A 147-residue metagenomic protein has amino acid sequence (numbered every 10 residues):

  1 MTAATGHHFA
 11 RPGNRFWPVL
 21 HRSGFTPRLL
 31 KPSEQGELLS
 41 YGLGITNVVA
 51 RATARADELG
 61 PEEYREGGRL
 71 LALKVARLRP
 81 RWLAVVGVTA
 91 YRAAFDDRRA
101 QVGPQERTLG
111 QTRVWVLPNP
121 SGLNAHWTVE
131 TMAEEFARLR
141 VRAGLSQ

Functional and structural regions predicted by a protein language model:
M1-A3, A54-R55, Y91-A94, L123-H126: Short catalytic/ligand-binding loop motif for oxyanion handling, primarily in non-cytosolic enzymes, centered on
T2-E62: Short, surface-exposed acidic-centric catalytic microdomains
R11-P12, V19, R55-L71, R98-Q147: C-terminal capping/extension of enzyme domains
T26, T89, S121: Catalytic metal-binding/acid-base residues of hydrolase active sites
S40-R99: Internal catalytic-core helix/loop-beta-alpha segment that presents or stabilizes conserved functional determinants
